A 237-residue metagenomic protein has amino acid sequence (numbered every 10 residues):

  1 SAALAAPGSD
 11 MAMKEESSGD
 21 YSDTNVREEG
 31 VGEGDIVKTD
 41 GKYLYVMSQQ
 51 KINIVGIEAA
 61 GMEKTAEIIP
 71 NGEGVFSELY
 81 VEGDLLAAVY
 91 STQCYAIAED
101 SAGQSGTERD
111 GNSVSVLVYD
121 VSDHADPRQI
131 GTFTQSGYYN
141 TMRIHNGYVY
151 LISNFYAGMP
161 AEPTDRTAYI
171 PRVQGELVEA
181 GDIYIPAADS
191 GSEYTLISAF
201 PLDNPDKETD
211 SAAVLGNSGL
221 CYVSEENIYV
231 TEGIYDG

Functional and structural regions predicted by a protein language model:
S1-G237: Beta-sheet-rich non-transmembrane sensory/scaffold domains
